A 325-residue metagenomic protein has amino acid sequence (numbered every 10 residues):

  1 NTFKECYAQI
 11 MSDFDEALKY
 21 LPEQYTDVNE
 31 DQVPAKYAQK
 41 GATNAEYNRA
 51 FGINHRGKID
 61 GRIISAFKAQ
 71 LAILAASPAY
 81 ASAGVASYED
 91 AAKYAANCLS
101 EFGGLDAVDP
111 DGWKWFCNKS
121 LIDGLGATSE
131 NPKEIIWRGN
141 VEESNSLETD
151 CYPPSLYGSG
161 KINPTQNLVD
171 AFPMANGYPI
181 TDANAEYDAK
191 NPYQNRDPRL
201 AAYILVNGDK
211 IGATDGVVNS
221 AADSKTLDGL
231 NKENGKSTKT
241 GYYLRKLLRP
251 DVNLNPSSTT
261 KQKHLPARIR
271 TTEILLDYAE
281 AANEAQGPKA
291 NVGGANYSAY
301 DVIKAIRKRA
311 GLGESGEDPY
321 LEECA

Functional and structural regions predicted by a protein language model:
N1, A76, G316-A325: Short, intrinsically disordered, charge-balanced linker/junction segments flanking boundaries in proteins
N1-E5, I10, Q24: A conserved hydrophobic secondary-structure block that centers on an alpha-helix together with its immediately flanking
Y7, F14-D15, G52-K232: An aromatic- and glycine-enriched ligand-binding surface/loop that stacks and positions planar moieties
Y25-Y37, A81-G84, V108-G112, N291-S298 (+2 more regions): Short, glycine/acidic-rich hinge or "gate" loops at secondary-structure transitions that mediate conformational
T26-G52, L227-K236, P319-E322: Charged, glycine/proline-rich intrinsically disordered loops and linkers
Y193, P198-K308: C-terminal substrate/ligand-recognition segments
